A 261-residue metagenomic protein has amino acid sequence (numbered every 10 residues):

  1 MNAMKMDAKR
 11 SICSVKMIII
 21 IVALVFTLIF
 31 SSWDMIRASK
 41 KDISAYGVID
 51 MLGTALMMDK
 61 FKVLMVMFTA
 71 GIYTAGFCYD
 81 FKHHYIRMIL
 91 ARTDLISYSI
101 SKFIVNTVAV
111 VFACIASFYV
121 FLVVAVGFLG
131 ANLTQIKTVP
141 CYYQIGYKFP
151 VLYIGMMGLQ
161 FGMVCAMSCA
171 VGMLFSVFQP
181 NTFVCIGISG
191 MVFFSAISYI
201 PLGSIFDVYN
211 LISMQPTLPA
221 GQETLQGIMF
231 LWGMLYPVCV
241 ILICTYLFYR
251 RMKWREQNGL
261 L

Functional and structural regions predicted by a protein language model:
M1-I21: Aromatic- and glycine-rich beta-strand/loop motifs that create alpha-glucan
D7-R10, Y236-L261: Junction motif at the cytosolic side of a transmembrane helix
S11, I96-S97, L174-T182, M252-Q257: Membrane-interface helix-boundary motifs at transmembrane edges
V15-K16, D94-I96, I100, N181-I186: Membrane-helix interface segments
I20-T27, T182-A196, L211-I212: Central hydrophobic cores of alpha-helical transmembrane segments in multi-pass integral membrane proteins
V25-G76, I104-V177, M214-P237: Secretory targeting signals
G76-F112: Helix-loop-helix units of permease transmembrane domains in multi-pass membrane transporters, especially ABC
G127-V139, V192-S213: Juxtamembrane non-transmembrane "cap" segments at the membrane-aqueous interface of multi-pass membrane proteins
